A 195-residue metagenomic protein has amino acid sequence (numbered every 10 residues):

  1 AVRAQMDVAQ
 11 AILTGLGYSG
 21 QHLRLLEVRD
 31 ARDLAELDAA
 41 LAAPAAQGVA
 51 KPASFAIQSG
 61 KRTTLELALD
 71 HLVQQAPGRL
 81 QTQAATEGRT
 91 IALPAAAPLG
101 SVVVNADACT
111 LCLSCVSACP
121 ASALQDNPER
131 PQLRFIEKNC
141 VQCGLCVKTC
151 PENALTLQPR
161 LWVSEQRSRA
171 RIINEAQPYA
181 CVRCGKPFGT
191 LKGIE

Functional and structural regions predicted by a protein language model:
V2-Q5, A9-Q132, K138-N139, T149 (+1 more regions): Ferredoxin-type iron-sulfur electron-transfer modules and their immediate structural context
